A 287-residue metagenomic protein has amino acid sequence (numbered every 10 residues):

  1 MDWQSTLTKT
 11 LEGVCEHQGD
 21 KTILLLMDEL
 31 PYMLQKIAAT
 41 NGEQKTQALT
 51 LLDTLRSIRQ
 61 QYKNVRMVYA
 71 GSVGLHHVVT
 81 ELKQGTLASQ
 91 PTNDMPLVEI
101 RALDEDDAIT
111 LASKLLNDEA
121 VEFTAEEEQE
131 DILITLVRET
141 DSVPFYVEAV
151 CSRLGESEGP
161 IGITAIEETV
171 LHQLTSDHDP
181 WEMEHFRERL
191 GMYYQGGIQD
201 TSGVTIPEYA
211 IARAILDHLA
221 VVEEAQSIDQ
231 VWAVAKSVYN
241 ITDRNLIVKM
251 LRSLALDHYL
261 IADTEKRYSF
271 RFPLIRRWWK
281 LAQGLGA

Functional and structural regions predicted by a protein language model:
M1-G42, N64-V65, T242-N245: P-loop NTPase nucleotide-binding core
Q18-G19, L26, Y32-M33, E43-G85: Sensor-1/coupling segment of RecA-like P-loop NTPase cores
L82-R101: A short helix-turn-beta junction within AAA+ P-loop NTPase domains corresponding to the substrate/partner-engaging
M95-I132, E139, V150: Conserved small helical "lid"/interfacial subdomain of P-loop NTPases
Q129, R138-S142, Y146-T242: Winged-helix-like regulatory helical subdomains adjacent to P-loop NTPase cores
V238-D257: Short amphipathic alpha-helical interaction segments
A255-E265: A short, conserved structural fragment
L274-A287: Short, amphipathic alpha-helical interaction segments positioned at domain boundaries
